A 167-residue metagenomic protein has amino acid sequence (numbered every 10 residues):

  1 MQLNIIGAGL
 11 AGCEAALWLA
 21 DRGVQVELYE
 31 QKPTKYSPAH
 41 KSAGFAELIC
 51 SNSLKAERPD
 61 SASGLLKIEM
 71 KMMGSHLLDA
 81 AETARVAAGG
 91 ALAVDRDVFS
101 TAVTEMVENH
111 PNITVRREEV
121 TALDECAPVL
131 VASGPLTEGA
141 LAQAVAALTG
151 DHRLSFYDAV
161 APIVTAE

Functional and structural regions predicted by a protein language model:
M1-A11: Beta1/beta-strand and adjacent pyrophosphate-binding region of the FAD-binding site in flavoprotein oxidoreductases
L3, V24-V26, V129, L154: Hydrophobic anchor at the start of a short beta-strand that flanks the dinucleotide cofactor-binding loop
L10-C13, L19-R22, T83-A84: Charge-biased, low-complexity intrinsically disordered regions
A15, P38, A140-A142: Short glycine-/acidic-enriched loop or helix-start segments at secondary-structure transitions that form or flank
L17-D79: N-terminal FAD cofactor-binding segment of flavoenzymes
A56-A62, R85-A102, S133-G139: Short beta-strand to alpha-helix junction loop
M106-E167: Predominantly flavin-linked oxidoreductase catalytic cores and closely associated redox partners
